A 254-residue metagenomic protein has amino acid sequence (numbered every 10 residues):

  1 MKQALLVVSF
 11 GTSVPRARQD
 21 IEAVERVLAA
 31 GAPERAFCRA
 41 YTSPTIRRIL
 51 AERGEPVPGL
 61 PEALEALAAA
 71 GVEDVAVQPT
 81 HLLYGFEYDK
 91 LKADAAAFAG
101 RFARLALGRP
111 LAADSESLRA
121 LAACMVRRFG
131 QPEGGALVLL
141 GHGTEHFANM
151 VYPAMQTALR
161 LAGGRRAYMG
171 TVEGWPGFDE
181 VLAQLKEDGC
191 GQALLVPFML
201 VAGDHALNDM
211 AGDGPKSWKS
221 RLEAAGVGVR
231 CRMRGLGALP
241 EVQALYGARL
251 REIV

Functional and structural regions predicted by a protein language model:
M1-V254: Active-site-proximal alpha-helix that buttresses catalytic centers in soluble enzyme cores
